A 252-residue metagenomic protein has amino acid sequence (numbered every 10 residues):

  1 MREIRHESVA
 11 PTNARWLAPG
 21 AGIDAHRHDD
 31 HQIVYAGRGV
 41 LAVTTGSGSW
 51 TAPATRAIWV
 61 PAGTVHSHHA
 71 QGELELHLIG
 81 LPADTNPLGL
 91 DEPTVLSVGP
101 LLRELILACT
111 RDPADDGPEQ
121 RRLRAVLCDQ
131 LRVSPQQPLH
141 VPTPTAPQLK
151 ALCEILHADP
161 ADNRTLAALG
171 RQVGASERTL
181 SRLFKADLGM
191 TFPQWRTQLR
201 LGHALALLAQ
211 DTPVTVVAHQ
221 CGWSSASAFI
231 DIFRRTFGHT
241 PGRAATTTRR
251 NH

Functional and structural regions predicted by a protein language model:
M1-V40: Generic protein-terminus/edge-of-domain signal
S47-A62: Short acidic-glycine-tyrosine-enriched beta hairpin
T55, L180, F184, A228-F229 (+1 more regions): Short hydrophobic/aromatic patch on the recognition helix
T64-N86, E92-P93: Ligand-binding loop in jelly-roll beta-barrel domains
N86-H157: Amphipathic alpha-helical segments enriched in hydrophobic/aromatic residues interleaved with Lys/Arg
C109-D115, Q130-Q137, L152-R164, F184 (+3 more regions): Basic, amphipathic alpha-helical hairpins
L166-A167, A186-I230, T246-H252: Terminal helix-turn-helix DNA-binding modules in bacterial transcription factors
R171, R182, A186, H219-Q220 (+1 more regions): Alpha-helical residues within the helix-turn-helix
